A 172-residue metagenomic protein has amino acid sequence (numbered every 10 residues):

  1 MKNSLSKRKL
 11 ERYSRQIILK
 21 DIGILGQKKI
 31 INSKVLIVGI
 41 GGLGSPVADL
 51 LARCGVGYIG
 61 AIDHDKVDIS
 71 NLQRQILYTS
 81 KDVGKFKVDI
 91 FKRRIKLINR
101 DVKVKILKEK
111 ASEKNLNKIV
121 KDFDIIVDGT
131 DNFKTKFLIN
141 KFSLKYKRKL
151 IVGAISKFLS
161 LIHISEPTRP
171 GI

Functional and structural regions predicted by a protein language model:
M1-L36, I69: N-terminal charged helix/coil linker that caps or initiates catalytic domains
G26-G55, G60-D63: Glycine-rich adenosine-cofactor-binding loop
G57, K103, K149: Residue-level detector of anion-binding/catalytic polar loops
A61-N99: Glycine-rich phosphate-binding loop and adjoining beta1-alpha1-beta2 segment of Rossmann-like nucleotide-binding folds
L77-S80, F123-D124, S165: Short, hinge-like loop/turn segments at secondary-structure boundaries
G84-K136: A structured beta-alpha segment of the ubiquitous adenosine-cofactor-binding alpha/beta core
I125-L161: ADP-ribose/adenylate-binding Rossmann-like module
I162-I172: Single conserved hydrophobic/aromatic residue that forms the stacking wall/gate of nucleotide- or nucleobase-binding
